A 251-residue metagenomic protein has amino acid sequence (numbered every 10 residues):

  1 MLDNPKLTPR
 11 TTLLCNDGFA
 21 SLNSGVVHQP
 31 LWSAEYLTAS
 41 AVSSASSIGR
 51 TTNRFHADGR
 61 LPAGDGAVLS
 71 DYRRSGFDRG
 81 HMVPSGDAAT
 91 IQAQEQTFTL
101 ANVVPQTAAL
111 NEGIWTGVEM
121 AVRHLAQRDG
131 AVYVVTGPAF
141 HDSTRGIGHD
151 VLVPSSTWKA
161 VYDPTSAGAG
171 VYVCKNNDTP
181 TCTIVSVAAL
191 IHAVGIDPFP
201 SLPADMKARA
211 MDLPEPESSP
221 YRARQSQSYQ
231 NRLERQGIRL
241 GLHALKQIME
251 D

Functional and structural regions predicted by a protein language model:
M1-D251: Domain-level detector for secreted/extracellular nuclease and nuclease-toxin modules, and for the ENPP-like C-terminal
